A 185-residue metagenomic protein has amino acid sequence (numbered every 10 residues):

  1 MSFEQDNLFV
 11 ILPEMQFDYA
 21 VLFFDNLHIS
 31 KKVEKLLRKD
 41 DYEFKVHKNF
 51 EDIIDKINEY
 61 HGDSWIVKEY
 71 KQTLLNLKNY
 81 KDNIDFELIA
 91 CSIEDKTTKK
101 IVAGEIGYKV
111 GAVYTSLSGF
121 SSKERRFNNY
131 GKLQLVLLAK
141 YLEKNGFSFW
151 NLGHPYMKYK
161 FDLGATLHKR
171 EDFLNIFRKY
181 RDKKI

Functional and structural regions predicted by a protein language model:
M1-I185: N-acyltransferase acceptor-side catalytic subdomain
